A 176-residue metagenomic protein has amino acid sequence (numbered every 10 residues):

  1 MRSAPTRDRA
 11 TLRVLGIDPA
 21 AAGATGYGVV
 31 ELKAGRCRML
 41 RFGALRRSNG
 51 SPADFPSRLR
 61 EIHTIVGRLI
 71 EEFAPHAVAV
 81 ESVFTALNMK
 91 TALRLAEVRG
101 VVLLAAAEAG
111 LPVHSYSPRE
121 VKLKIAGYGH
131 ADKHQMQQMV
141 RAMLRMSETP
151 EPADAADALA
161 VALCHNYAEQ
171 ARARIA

Functional and structural regions predicted by a protein language model:
M1-A176: Phosphate- and other anionic-substrate recognition elements at nucleic-acid/protein interfaces
